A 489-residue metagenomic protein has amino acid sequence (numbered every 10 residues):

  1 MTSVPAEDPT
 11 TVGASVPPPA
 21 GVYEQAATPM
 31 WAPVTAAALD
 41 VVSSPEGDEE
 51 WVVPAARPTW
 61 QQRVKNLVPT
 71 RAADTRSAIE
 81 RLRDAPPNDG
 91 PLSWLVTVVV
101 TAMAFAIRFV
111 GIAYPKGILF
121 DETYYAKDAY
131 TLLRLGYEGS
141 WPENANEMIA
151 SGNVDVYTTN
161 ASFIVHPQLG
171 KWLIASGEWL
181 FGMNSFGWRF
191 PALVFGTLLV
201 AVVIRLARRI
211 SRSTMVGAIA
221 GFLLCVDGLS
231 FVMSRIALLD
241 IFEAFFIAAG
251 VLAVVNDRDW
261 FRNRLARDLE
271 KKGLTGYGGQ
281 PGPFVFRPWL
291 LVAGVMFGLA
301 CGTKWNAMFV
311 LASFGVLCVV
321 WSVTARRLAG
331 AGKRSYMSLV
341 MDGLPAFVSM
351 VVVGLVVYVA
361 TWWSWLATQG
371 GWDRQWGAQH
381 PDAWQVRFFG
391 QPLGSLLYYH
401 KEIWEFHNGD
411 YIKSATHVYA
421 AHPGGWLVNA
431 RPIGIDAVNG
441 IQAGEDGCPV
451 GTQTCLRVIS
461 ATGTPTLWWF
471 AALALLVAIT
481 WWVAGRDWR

Functional and structural regions predicted by a protein language model:
M1-Q369, P449, L456, S460-R489: Membrane-integral, polyisoprenol-dependent glycosyltransferases of the GT-C/oligosaccharyltransferase superfamily
W141-A161, D373-F388, D410-A415, N439-I459: Intrinsically disordered, low-complexity coil segments
D342-V428: Membrane-lumen/periplasm interface segments of specific transmembrane helices in polyprenyl phosphate-linked
P392-G485: Membrane-interfacial catalytic/cofactor-binding modules of polytopic membrane enzymes
